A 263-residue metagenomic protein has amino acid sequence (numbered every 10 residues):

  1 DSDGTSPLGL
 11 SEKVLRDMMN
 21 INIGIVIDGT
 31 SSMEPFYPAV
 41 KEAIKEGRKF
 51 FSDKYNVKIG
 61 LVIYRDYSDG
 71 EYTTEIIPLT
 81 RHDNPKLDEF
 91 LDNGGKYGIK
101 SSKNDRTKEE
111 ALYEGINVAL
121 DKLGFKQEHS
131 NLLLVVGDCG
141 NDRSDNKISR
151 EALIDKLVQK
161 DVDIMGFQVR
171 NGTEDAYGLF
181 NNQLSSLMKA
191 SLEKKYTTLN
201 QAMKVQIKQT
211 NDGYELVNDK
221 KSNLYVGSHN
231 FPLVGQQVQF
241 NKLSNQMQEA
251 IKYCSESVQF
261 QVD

Functional and structural regions predicted by a protein language model:
D1-G24, S31-P38, F50-D53: Acidic, polar low-complexity linker/tail segments
E12-D17, K49-K54, A119-S130, S144-N146 (+1 more regions): Surface-exposed acidic, glycine-flexible loop patches that form ligand/cofactor-binding and adhesion interfaces
I21, D53-G60, P85, K96 (+3 more regions): Loop/turn elements at helix/coil->beta-strand transitions in domains of secreted/extracellular proteins
N22-I27, I59-I63, L132-V135, D163-Q168 (+2 more regions): Structural recognition of the beta-strand scaffold that forms the well-ordered cores of secreted hydrolase catalytic
I27-G29, V40, L61, I116 (+2 more regions): DG-centered beta-turn motif at the end of beta-strands
M33-F36, D69-T73, N141-R150, T173-L179: Extracytoplasmic/secreted cell-surface and envelope-processing proteins
P78-L132, G140-N141, R170-G178: Von Willebrand factor
Q159, R170-D263: P/S/T/G-enriched low-complexity
